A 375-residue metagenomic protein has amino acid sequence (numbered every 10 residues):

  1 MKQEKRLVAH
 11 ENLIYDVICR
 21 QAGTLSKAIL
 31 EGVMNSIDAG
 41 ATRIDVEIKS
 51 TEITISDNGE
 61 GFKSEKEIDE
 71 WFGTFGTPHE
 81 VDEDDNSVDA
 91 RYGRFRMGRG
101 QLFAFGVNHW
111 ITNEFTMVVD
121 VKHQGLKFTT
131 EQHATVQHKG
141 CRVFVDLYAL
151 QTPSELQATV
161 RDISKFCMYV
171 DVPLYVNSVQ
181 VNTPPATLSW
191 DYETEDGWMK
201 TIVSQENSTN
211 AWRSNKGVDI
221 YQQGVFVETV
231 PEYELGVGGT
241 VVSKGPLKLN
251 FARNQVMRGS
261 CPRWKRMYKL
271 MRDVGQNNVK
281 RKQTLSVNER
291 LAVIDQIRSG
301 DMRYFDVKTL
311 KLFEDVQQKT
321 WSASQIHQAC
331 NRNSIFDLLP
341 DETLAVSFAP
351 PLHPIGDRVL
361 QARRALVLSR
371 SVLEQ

Functional and structural regions predicted by a protein language model:
M1-A41, E65-G73, G259: Bergerat-fold GHKL ATPase/HATPase_c domain
M1-K5, F128-P173: Flexible, glycine-/charge-rich segments associated with ATP-binding catalytic modules
D16, E60-K127: Flexible ATP-lid and adjacent glycine-rich G1/G2 motifs of the Bergerat
R43-T51: Short beta-strand/loop element within the Bergerat-fold HATPase_c
I53-E60: Conserved DxG motif in ATP/Mg2+-binding regions
Q157-K265, T309-E342, V346-P350, I355-D357: GHKL/Histidine-kinase-like ATPase module
D306: Conserved catalytic-loop aspartate of Hanks-type protein kinases
G356-Q375: C-terminal structured domains
